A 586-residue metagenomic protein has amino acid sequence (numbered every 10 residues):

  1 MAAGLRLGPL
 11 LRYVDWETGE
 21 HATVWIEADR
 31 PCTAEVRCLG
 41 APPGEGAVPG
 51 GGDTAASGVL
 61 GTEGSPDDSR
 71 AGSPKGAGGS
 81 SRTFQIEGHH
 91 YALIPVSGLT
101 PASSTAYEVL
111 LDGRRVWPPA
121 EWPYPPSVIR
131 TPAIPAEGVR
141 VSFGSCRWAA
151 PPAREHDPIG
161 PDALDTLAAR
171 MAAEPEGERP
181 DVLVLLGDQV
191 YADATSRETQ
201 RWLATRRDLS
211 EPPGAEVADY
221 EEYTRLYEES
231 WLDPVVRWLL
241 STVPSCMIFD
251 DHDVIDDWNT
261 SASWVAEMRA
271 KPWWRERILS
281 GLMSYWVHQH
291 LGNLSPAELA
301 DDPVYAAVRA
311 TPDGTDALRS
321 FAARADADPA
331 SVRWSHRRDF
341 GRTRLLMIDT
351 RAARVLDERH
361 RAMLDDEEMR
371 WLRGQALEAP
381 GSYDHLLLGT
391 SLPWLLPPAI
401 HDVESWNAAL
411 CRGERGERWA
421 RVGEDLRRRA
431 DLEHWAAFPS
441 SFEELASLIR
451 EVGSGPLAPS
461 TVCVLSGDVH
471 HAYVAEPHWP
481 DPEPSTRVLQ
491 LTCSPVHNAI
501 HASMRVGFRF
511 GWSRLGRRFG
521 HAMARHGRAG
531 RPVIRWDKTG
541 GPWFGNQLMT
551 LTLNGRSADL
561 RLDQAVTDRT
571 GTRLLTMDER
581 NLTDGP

Functional and structural regions predicted by a protein language model:
M1-G64, D68-P586: Metal-dependent phosphoester/phosphodiester hydrolase catalytic core
